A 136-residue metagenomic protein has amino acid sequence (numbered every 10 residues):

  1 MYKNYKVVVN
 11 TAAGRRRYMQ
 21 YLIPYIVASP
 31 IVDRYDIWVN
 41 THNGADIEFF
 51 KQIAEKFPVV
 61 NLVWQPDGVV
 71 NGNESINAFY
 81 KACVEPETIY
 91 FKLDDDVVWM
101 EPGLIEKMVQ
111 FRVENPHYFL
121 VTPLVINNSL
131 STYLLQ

Functional and structural regions predicted by a protein language model:
K3-V7, A28-I37, V60: Short loop->beta transition adjacent to catalytic acidic/histidine clusters or analogous donor-positioning motifs
V7-R16: A conserved hydrophobic helix/loop-capping motif in glycosyltransferases and polysaccharide synthases
N10, Q20-I23, R34, W38 (+1 more regions): General structural concept
R15-P30, A45-F49: Short, well-formed alpha-helical segments that are part of the catalytic scaffolds of diverse glycosyltransferases
Y18, G44-D46, M100, N128-T132: Eukaryotic short linear interaction motifs
Y21-Y25, F49-K51, G103-E106, L134-L135: Short coil/turn segments at secondary-structure boundaries
V39-K92, V98-L104: Active-site-proximal specificity loops/subdomain of glycosyltransferases
M108-Q136: Conserved catalytic core of nucleotide-sugar-dependent glycosyltransferases
